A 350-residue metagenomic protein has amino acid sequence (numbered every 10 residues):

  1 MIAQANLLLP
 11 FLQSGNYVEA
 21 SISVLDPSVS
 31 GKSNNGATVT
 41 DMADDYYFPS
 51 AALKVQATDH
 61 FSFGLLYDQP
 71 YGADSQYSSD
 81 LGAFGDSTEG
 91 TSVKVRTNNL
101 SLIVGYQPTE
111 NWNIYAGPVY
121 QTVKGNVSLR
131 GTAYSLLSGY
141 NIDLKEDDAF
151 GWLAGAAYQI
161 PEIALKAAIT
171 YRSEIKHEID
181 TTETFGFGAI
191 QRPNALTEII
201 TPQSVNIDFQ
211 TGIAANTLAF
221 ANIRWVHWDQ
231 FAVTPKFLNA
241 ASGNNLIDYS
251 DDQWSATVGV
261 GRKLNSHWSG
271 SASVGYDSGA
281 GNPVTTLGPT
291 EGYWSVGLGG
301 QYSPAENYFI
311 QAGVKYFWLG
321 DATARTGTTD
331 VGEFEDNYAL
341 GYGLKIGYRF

Functional and structural regions predicted by a protein language model:
M1-I22, E162-A164, E174-I175, A305-Y308: Outer-membrane beta-barrel biogenesis signature
A5-P10, N16-V24, S50-Q56, S62-Y67: Predominantly transmembrane beta-strands of Gram-negative outer membrane beta-barrel pores used for transport
D26-S28: Hydrophobic alpha-helical transmembrane segments in multi-pass membrane proteins
S30-T38, Y47-S50, Q56-F350: Outer-membrane beta-barrel porins/channels
D44: A short catalytic or substrate-binding loop motif that flags glycine-/basic-rich loops and adjacent residues that bind
